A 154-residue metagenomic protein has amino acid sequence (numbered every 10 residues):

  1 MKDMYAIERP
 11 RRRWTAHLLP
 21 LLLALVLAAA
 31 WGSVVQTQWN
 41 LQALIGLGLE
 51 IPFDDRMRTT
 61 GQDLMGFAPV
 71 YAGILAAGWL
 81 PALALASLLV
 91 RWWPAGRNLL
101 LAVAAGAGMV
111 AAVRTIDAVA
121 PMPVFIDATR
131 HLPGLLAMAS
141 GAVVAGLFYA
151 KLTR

Functional and structural regions predicted by a protein language model:
K2-R154: Juxtamembrane/disordered regions of integral membrane proteins
